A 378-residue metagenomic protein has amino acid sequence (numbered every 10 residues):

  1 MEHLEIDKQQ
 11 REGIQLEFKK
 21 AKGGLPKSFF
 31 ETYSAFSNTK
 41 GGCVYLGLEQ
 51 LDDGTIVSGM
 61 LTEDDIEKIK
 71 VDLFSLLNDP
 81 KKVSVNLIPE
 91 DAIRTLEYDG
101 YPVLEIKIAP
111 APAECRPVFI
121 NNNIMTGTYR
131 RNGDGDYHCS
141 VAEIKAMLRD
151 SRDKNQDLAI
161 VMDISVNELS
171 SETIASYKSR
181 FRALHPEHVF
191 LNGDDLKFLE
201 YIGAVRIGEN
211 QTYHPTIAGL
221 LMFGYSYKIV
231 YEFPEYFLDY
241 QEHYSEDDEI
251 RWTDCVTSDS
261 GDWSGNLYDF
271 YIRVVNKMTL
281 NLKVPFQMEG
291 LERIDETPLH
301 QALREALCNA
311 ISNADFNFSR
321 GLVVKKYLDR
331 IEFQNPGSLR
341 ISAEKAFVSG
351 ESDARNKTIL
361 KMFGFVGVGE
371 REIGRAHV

Functional and structural regions predicted by a protein language model:
M1-H300, L307-H377: Conserved N-terminal catalytic/coupling substructures associated with nucleotide/phosphate chemistry
